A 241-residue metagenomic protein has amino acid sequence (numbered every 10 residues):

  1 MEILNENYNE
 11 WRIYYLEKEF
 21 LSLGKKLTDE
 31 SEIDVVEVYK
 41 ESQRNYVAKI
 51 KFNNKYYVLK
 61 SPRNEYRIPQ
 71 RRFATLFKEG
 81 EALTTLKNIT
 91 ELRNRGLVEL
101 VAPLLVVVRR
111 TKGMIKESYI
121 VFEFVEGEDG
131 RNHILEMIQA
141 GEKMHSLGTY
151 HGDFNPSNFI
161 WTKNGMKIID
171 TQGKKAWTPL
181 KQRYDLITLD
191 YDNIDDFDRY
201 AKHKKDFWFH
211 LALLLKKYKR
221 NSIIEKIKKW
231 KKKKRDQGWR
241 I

Functional and structural regions predicted by a protein language model:
M1-E37, E225-R240: Juxta-kinase regulatory segment immediately upstream of eukaryotic protein kinase catalytic domains
D34-E37, Q43-L83: ATP-binding glycine-rich loop module of kinase domains
K49, Y56-K60, V121, I168 (+1 more regions): Short hydrophobic-acidic sequence motifs that mark active-site Asp/Glu residues
K78-L83, T90-R93, L100-L135: Conserved structural core of kinase catalytic domains
K143-T149: Protein kinase catalytic-loop region centered on the HRD/HxD motif
T149-P156: Catalytic-loop of the protein kinase fold
Y150, G165-I241: C-lobe/activation-segment region of protein kinase-like
